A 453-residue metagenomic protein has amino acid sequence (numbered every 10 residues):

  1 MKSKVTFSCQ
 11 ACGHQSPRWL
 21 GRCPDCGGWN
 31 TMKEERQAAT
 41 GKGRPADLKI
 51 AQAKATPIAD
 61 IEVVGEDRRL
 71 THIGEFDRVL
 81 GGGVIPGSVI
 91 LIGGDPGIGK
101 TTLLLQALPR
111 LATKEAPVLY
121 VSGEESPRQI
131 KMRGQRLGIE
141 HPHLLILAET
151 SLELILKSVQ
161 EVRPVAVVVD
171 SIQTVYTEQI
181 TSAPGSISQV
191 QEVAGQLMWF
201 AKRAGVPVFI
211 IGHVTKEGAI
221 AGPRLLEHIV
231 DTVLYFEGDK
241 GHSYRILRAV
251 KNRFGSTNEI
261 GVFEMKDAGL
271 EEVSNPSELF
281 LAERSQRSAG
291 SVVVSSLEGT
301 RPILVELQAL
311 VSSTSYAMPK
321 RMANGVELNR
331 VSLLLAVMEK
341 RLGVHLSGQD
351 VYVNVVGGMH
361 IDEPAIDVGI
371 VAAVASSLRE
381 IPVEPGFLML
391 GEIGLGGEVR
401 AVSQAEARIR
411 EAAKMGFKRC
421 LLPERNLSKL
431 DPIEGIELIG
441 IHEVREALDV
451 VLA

Functional and structural regions predicted by a protein language model:
K2-A11, Q15-R78, I85-G93, I98-P109 (+5 more regions): Peripheral, non-AAA+ core regions of ATP-driven protein-machinery
V118-S122: Conserved RecA-like ASCE P-loop NTPase motor core of nucleic-acid helicases/translocases
G123-Q129: Conserved Walker A/P-loop ATP-binding site and its immediately adjacent core in helicase/helicase-like ATPase domains
